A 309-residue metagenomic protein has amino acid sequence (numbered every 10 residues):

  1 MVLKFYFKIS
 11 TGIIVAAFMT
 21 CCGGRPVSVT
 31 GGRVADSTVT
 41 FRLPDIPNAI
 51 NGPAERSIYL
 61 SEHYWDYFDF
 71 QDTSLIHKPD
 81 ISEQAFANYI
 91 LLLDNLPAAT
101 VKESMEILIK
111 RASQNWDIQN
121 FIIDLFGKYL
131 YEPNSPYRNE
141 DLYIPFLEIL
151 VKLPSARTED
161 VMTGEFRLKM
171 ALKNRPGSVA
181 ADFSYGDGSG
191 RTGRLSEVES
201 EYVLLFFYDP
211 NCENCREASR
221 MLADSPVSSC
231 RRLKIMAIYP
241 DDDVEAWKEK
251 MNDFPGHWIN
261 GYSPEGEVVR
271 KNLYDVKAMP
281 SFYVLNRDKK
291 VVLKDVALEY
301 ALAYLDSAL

Functional and structural regions predicted by a protein language model:
V2-T11: Bacterial N-terminal signal peptides that target proteins for export
M19-C21: C-terminal motif of bacterial Sec signal peptides marking the signal peptidase cleavage site
G23-R191: Oxidative protein folding and maturation machinery
T73-L92, E245-H257, K271-K277: Structural alpha/beta surface segment adjacent to cysteine/selenocysteine redox centers across thiol/disulfide enzymes
R194-L222, K234-M236: Short active-site neighborhood of thiol/selenol oxidoreductases, capturing the structured segment around
R216-N252, E265-R270: Structural microenvironment flanking redox-active thiols in thiol-disulfide oxidoreductases
G266-D306: Thiol/disulfide oxidoreductase modules built on the thioredoxin-like
